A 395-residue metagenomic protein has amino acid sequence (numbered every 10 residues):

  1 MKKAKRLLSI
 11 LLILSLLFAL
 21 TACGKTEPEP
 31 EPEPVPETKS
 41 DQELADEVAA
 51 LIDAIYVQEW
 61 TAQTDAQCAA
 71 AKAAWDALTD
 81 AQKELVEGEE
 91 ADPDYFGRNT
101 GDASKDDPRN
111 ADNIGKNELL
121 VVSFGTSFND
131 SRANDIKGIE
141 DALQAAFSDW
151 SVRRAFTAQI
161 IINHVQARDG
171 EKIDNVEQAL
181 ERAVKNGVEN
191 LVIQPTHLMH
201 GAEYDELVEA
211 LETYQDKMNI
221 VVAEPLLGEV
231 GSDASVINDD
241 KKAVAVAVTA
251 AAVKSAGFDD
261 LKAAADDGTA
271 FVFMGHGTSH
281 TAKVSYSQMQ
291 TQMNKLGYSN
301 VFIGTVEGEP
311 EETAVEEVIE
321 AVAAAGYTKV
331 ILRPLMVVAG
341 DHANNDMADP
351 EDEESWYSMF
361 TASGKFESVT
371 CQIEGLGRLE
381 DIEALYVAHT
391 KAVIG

Functional and structural regions predicted by a protein language model:
M1-L11: Bacterial N-terminal signal peptides that target proteins for export
L14-S15: Repetitive helical segments and hydrophobic/amphipathic motifs
A19-A22: C-terminal motif of bacterial Sec signal peptides marking the signal peptidase cleavage site
G24-T26: Bacterial signal peptide processing site
E29-E31: Non-catalytic accessory regions of SAM-dependent methyltransferases
E33-D102: Beta-rich interaction/scaffold domains
V35-D41, D92-G395: Extended amphipathic ligand-handling, pore-lining, and cofactor/metal-binding catalytic surfaces
